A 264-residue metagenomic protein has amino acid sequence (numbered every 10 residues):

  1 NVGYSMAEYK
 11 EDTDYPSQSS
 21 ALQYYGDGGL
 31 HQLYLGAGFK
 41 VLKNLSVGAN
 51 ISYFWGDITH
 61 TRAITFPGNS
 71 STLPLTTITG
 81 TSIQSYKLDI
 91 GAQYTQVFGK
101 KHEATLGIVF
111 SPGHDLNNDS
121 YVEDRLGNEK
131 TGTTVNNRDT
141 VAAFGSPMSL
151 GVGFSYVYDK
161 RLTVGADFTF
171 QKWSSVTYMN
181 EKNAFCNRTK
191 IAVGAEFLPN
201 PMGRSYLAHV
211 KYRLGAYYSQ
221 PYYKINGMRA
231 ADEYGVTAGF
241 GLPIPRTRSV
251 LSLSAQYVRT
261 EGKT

Functional and structural regions predicted by a protein language model:
N1-T264: Outer-membrane beta-barrel porins/channels
